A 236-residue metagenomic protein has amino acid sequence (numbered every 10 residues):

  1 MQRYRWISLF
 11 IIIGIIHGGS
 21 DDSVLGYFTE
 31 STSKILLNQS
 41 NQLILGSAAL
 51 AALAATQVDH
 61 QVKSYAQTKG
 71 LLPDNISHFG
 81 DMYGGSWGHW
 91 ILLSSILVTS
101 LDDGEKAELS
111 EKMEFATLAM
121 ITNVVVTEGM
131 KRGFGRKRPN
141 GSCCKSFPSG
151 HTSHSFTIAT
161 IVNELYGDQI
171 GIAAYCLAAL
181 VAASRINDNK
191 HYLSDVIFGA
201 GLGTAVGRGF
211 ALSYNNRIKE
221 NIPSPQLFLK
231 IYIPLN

Functional and structural regions predicted by a protein language model:
M1-L45, S77-W90, G104-N236: Replace "edges of transmembrane helices
F28-T29, T56-V58, V98-E105: Structural signal for the C-terminal ends of transmembrane alpha-helices and the immediately following loop
G46-L50: Acidic-leg catalytic submotif of subtilisin-like serine proteases
A51-Q61: Alpha-helical transmembrane segments of multi-pass membrane proteins
S64-T68, R132-G135: Peri-membrane helix termini and adjoining interfacial loops of integral membrane proteins
A66-S77: Perimembrane loop-to-helix junctions flanking transmembrane segments
I96-L97, A179: Hydrophobic transmembrane alpha-helices of multi-pass, membrane-embedded glycosylation machinery
